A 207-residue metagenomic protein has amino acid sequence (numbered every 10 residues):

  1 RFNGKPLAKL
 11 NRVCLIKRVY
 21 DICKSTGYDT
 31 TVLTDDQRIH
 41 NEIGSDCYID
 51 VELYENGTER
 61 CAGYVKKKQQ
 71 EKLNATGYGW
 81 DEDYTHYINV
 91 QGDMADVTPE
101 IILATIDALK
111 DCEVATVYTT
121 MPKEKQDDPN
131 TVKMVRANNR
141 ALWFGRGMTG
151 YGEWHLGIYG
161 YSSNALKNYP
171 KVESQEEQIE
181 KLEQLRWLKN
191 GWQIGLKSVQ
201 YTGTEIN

Functional and structural regions predicted by a protein language model:
R1-T34: N-terminal glycine-rich phosphate-binding loop and ensuing alpha1 helix
G27-C47: Acidic donor-binding segment of Leloir-type glycosyltransferases
Y28-T30, E113, Q193: Residues at the starts of beta-strands that form the adenosine-phosphate
S45-N56, Q91, S198-T202: Short beta->alpha connector loops at strand-helix junctions that form conserved, small/polar/Pro-enriched
Y54-T131: Conserved beta-loop-beta/alpha segment of the NTase-like Rossmann-fold superfamily that binds/positions NTPs
V97-Q175: Conserved core of the sugar-phosphate nucleotidyltransferase
G152-N207: Conserved alpha/beta core of the MobA/IspD/sugar-nucleotide pyrophosphorylase nucleotidyltransferase superfamily
